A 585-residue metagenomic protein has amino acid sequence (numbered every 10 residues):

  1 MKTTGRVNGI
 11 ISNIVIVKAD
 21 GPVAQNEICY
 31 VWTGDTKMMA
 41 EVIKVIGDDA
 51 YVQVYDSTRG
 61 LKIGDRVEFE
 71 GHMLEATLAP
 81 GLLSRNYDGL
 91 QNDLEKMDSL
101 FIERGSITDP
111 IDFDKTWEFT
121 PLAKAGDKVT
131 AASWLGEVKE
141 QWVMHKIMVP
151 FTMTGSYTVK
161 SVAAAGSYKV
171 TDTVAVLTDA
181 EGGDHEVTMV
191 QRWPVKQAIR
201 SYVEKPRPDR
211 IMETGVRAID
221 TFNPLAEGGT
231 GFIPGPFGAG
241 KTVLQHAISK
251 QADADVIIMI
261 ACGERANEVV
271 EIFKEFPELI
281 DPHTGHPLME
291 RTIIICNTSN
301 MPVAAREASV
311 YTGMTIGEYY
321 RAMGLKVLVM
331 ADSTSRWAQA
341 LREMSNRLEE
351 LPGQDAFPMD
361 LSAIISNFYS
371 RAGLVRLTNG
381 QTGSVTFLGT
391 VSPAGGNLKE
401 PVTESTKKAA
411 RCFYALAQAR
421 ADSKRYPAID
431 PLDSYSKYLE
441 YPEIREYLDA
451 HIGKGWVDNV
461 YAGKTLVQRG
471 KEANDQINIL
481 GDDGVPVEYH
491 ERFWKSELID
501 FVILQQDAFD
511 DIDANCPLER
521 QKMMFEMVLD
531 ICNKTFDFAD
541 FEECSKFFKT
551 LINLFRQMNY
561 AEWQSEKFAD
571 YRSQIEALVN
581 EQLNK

Functional and structural regions predicted by a protein language model:
M1-E103: N-terminal accessory targeting/assembly segments
G5-V7, M39-K44, K146-P150, G155-V162: Short beta-strand-centered aromatic/proline hotspots
K18-V23, Y55-G60, E75, T120-D127 (+3 more regions): Short, surface-exposed secondary-structure edge patches
A19, T33, E70-G71, L90 (+4 more regions): Conserved "cap/hinge" positions at secondary-structure junctions
M38, G47-A50, H72, M153-T154 (+3 more regions): Metallocofactor- and cofactor-centric catalytic cores in central/energy metabolism, strongly enriched
M97-T152, V159, K169-G229, L244-A247 (+2 more regions): P-loop NTPase nucleotide-binding/switch module
T221-F222, G228-L551, Q564-K567: P-loop NTPase catalytic core
A539-K585: C-terminal amphipathic alpha-helical interaction region
